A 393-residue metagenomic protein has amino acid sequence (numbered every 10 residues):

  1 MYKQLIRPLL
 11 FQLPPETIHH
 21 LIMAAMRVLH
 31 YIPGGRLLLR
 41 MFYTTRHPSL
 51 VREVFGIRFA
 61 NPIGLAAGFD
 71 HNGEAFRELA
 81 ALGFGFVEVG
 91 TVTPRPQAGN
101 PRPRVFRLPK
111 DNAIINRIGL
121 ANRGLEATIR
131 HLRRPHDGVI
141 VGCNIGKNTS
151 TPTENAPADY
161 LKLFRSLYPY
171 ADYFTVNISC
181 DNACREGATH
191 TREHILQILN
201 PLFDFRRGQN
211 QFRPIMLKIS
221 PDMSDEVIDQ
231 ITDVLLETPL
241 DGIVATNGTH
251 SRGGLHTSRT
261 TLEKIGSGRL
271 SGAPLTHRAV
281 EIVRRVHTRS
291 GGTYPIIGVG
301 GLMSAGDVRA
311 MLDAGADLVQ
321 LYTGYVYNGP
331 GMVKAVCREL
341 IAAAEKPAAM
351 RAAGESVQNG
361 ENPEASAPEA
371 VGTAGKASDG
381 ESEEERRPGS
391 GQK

Functional and structural regions predicted by a protein language model:
R36-T45, D181-H194, V234-G292: Glycine/Thr-rich beta-alpha phosphate-binding loop at enzyme active sites
R58-G64, G138-G142, Q209-S220, R289-G298: Short beta-strand/loop segments at the ligand-binding rim of alpha/beta enzyme cores
E74-E78, M223-L235, M303-V319: Catalytic cores of alpha/beta
E88-P94, G248-T249, A310-A335: Glycine-rich phosphate-binding active-site loops on the catalytic face of alpha/beta enzymes
G90, R95-V139: A gly/proline- and charged-residue-enriched helix-loop-helix capping module
N100-K110, G254-I265, Y325-A348: C-terminal helical cap(s) of enzyme catalytic domains, especially alpha/beta-barrels
R123-E126, R130-G138, R192-F212, S267-T293 (+1 more regions): Alpha-helix-loop-beta-strand connector modules within alpha/beta enzyme cores
N148-Y160, A188, L217-L236: Active-site glycine- and acidic-residue-rich loops that bind and position anionic ligands or nucleotide-like cofactors
